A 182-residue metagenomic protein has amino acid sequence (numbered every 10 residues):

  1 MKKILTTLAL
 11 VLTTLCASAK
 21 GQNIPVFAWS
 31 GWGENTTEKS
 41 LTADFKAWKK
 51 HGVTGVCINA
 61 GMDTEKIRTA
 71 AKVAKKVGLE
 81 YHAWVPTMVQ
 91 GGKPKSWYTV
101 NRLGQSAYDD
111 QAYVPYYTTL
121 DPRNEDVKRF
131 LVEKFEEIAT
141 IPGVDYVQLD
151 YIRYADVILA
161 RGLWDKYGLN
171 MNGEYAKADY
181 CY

Functional and structural regions predicted by a protein language model:
K2-L8: Sec-dependent signal peptide recognition, specifically the positively charged N-region followed immediately by
L10-S18: Hydrophobic h-region of N-terminal signal peptides that target proteins for export in Gram-negative bacteria
I24-S30, V56-I58, Y81-V85, V147-L149: Hydrophobic faces of well-ordered beta-strands that scaffold small-molecule active sites in alpha/beta enzyme cores
E34-D63, I141-V144: Catalytic domains of carbohydrate-active enzymes, especially glycoside hydrolases
W48, L131, I138, V147-D150: Conserved, mostly hydrophobic/aromatic
M62-A71: Active-site-adjacent beta->alpha loops and helix N-cap segments on the catalytic face of soluble alpha/beta enzymes
A71, H82-I141, L159, Y167-Y182: Active-site-adjacent "subsite" loops/lids of carbohydrate-active enzymes
K76-L79: Helix C-cap/helix->beta junction micro-motif
